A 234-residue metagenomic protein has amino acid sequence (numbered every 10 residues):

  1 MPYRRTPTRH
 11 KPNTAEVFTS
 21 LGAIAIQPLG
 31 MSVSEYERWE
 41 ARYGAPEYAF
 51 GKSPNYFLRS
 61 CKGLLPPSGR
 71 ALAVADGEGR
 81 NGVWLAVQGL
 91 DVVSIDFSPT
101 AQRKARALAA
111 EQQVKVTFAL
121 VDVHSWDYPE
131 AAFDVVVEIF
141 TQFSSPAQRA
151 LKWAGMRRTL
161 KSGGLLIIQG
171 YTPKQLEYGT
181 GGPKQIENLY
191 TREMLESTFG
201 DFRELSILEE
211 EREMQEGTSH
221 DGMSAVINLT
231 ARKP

Functional and structural regions predicted by a protein language model:
F18-P66, K174: Conserved class I S-adenosyl-L-methionine
S68-G77: Conserved class I S-adenosyl-L-methionine
S98-T100: Conserved SAM/SAH-binding beta-strand->alpha-helix loop
Q112-H124: Conserved SAM-binding strand-loop segment of SAM-dependent methyltransferases
H124-V135: A short acidic, Gly/Pro-enriched loop at the edge of an enzyme's catalytic core that lines a small-molecule cofactor
F143-M156: A short, conserved alpha-helix within the catalytic core of class I
G163-Y171: Conserved beta-strand signature within the Rossmann-like core of class I S-adenosyl-L-methionine
E187-L208: Short alpha-helix
